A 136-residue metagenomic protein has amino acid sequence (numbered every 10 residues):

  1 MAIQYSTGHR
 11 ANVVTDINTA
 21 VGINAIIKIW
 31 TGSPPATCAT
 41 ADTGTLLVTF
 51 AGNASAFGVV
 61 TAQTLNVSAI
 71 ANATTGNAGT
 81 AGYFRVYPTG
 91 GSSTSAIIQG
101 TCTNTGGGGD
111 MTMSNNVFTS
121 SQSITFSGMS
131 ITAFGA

Functional and structural regions predicted by a protein language model:
M1-G82, T89-A136: Small cysteine-rich, disulfide-bonded extracellular modules of the LU/uPAR three-finger superfamily and closely related
